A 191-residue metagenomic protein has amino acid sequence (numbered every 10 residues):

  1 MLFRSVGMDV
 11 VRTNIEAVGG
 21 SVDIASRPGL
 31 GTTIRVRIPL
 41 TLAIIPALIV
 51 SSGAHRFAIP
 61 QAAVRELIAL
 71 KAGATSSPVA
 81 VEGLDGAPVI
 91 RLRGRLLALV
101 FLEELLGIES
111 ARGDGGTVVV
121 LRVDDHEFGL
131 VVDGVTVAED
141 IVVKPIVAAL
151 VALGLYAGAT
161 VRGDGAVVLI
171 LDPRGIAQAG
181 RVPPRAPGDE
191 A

Functional and structural regions predicted by a protein language model:
R4-A191: Glycine/threonine-rich ATP-lid/beta-loop region of ATP-binding domains
